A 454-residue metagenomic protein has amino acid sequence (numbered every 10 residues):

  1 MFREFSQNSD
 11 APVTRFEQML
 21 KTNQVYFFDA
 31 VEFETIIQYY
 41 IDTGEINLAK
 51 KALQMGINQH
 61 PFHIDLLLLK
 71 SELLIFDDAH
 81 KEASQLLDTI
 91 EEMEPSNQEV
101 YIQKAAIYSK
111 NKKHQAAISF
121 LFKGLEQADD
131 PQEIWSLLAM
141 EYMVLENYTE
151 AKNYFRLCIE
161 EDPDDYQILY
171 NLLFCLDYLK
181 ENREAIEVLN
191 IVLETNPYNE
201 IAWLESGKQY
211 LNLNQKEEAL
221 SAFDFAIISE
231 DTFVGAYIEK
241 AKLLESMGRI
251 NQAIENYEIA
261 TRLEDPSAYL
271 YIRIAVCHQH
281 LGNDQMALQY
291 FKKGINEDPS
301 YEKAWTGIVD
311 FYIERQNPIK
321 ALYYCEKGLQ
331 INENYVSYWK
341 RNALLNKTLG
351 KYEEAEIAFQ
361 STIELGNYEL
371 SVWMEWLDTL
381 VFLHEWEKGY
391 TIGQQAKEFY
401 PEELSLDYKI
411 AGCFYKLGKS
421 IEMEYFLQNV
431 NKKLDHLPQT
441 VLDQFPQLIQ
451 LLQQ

Functional and structural regions predicted by a protein language model:
V31, D65, E99, E133 (+9 more regions): Start-of-helix register in tetratricopeptide repeats
D42, F76, K110-N111, V144 (+9 more regions): Register position in tetratricopeptide repeats
G56, T89-I90, K123-G124, L157-C158 (+8 more regions): Canonical positions in the second alpha-helix
Q59, E92-E94, E126-A128, E161-D162 (+8 more regions): Structural marker of alpha-solenoid helical repeat scaffolds
E364, E398-Y400, L404, Y408-L437: TPR/TPR-like (Sel1-like) alpha-helical repeat modules
